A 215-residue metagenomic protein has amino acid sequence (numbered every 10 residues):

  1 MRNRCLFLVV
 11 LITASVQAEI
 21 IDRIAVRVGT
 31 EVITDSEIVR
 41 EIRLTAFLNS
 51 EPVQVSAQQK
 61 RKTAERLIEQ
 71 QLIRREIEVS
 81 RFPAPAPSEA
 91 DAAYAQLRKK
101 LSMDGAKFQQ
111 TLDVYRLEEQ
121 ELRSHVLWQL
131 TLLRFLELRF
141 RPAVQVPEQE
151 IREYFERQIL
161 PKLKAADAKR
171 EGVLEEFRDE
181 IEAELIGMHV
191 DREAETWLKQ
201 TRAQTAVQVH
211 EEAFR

Functional and structural regions predicted by a protein language model:
M1-R2: N-terminal secretory signal peptides that target proteins for export/translocation
C5-A14: Sec-dependent N-terminal signal peptides
V16-A18: Boundary at the C-terminal end of the N-terminal hydrophobic targeting segment
I20-R27, I33, A57-R215: Peptidyl-prolyl cis-trans isomerase
A25-Q54: N-terminal targeting signals for Sec/Tat export/insertion, comprising classic cleavable signal peptides
